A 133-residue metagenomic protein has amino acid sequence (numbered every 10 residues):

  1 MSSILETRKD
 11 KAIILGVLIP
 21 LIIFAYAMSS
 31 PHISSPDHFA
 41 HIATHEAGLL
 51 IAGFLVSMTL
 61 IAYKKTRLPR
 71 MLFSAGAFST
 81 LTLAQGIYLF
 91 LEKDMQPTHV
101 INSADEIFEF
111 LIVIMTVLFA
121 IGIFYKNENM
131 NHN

Functional and structural regions predicted by a protein language model:
D10-G16, D37-L50: A loop-to-helix transmembrane entry motif
K11-L15, L68-A77: Membrane-interfacial loop-to-transmembrane alpha-helix junctions, especially the N-terminal start
A12-M28, V113-A120: Hydrophobic core of alpha-helical transmembrane segments in multi-pass integral membrane proteins
Y26-P36, L89-P97: Juxtamembrane "helix-exit" motif on the non-cytosolic side of transmembrane helices
P36-H45, P97-F110: Non-cytosolic membrane-interface motifs at loop->transmembrane helix junctions
I51-T66: Canonical alpha-helical transmembrane segments
F73-F90: Hydrophobic alpha-helical membrane segments
I112-N133: Membrane-water interface at the C-terminal end of transmembrane alpha helices
